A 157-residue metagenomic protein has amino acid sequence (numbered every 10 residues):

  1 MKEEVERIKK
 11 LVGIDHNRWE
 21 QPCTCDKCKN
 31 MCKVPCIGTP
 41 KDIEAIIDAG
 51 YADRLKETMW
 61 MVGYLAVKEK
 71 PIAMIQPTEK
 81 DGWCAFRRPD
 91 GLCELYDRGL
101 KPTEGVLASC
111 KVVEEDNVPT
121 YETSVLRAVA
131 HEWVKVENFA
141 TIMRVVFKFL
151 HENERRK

Functional and structural regions predicted by a protein language model:
M1-K157: Short loop/turn segments that flank or connect secondary-structure elements
